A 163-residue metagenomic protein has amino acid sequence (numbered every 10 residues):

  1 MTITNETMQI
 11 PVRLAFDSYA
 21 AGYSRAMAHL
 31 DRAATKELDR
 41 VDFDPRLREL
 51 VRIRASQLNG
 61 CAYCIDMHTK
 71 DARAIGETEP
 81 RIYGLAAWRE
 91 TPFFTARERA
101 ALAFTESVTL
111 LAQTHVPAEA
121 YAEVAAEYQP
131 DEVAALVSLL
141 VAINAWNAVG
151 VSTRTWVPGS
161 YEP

Functional and structural regions predicted by a protein language model:
M1-P163: Hydrophobic alpha-helical segments
